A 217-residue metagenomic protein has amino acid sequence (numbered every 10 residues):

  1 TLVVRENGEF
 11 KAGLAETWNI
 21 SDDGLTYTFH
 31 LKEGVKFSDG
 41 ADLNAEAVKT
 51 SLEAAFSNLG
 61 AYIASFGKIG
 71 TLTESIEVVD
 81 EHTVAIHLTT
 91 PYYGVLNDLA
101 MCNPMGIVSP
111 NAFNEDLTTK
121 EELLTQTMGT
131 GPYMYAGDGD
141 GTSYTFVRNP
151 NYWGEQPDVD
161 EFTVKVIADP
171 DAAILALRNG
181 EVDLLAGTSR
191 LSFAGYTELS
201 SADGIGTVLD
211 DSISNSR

Functional and structural regions predicted by a protein language model:
T1-D22, E53, M128: N-terminal lobe/hinge region of extracytoplasmic solute-binding protein
N7-G8, D23-L25, K32-G34, V48 (+8 more regions): Solvent-exposed coil/turn segments that connect beta secondary-structure elements in extracytoplasmic/periplasmic
E9, M101-P157, E161: Gly/Pro-rich hinge or "lid" segments in bacterial periplasmic/extracellular proteins
G13-A15, D22-T26, T71, V79-T83 (+5 more regions): Extracytoplasmic
E16, T26-F29, V48-L52, V84-I86 (+4 more regions): Short, well-ordered beta-strand elements
E16-A61, V79, A85, A176: Aromatic- and charge-enriched surface segment that lines or borders ligand/interaction sites
N19, H30, S65-A112: Surface-exposed binding/hinge segments that line and control ligand-binding clefts or catalytic entry sites
S75-I76, A136-V147, T163-R217: Extracellular/periplasmic solute-recognition and catalytic clefts
